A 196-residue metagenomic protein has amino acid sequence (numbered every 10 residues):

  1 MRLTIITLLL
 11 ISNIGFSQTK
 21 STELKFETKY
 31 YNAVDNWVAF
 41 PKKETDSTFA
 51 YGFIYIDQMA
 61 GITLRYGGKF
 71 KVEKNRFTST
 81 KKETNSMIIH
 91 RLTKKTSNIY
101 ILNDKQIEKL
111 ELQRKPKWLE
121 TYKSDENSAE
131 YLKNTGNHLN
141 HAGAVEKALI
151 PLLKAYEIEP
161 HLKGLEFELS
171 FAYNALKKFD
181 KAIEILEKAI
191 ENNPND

Functional and structural regions predicted by a protein language model:
M1-E23: Bacterial Sec-dependent N-terminal signal peptides
T22-S128, L132, K147, P151: Long, contiguous interaction/recruitment modules in multidomain scaffold/adaptor proteins
Y131, G164-L165: TPR alpha-solenoid repeat register
K154-A155, K188-A189: Canonical positions in the second alpha-helix
